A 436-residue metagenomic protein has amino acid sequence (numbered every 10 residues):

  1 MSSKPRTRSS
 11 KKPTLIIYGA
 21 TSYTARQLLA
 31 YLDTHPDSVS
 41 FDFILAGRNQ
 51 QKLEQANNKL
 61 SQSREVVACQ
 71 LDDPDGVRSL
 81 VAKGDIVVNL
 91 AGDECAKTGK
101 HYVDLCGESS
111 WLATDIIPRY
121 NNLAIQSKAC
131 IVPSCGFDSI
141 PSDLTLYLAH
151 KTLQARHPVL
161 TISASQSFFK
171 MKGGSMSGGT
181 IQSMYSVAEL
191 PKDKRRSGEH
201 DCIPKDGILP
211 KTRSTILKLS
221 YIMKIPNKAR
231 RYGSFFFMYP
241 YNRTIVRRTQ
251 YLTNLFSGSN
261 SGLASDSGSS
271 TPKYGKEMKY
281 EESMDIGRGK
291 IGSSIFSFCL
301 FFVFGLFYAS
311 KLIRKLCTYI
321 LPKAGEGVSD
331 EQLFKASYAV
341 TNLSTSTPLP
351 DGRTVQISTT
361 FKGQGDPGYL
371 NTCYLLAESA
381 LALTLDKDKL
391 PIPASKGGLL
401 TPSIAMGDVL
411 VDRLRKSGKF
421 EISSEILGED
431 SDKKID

Functional and structural regions predicted by a protein language model:
R6, A25, K128, I140 (+2 more regions): C-terminal catalytic/substrate-binding lobe primarily of soluble NAD(P)-dependent oxidoreductases
K12-H35: N-terminal Rossmann NAD(P)H-binding glycine-rich loop of SDR-like oxidoreductase domains
T14, D85-I86, H101: Structural motif
P36-I44, D412, G418-F420: A generic structural motif
A46-Q50, Q70-L71: N-terminal Rossmann-fold cofactor-binding loop
A56-S63: Short, conserved SAM-binding/catalytic segment of Class I S-adenosyl-L-methionine-dependent methyltransferases
V67-I86, L90-D93: Conserved Rossmann-fold cofactor-binding substructure of NAD(P)-dependent oxidoreductases
C106-A129: Rossmann-fold NAD(P)-binding glycine/threonine-rich loop
